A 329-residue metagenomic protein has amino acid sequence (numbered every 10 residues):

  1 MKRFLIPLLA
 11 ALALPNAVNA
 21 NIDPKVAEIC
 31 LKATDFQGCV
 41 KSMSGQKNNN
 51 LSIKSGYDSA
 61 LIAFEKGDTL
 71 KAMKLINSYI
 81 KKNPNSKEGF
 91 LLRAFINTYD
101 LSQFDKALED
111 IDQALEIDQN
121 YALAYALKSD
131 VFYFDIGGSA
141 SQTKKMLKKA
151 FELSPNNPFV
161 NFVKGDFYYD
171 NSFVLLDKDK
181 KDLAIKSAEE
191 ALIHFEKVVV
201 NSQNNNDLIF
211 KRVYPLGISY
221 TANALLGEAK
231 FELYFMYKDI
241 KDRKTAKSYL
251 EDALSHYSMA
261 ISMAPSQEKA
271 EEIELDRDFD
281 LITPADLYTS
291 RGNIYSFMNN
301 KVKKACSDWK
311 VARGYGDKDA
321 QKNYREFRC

Functional and structural regions predicted by a protein language model:
S52-S78, K82: Alpha-helical segment of the N-proximal tetratricopeptide repeat
E65-K74, L101-Q113, I136-K149, F173-H194 (+2 more regions): Structural signature of tandem alpha-helical TPR/SEL1-like repeats, specifically the intra-repeat loop/turn
Y79, Q113-A114, K149-A150, A191 (+3 more regions): Canonical positions in the second alpha-helix
S86, Y121, N157, N205 (+4 more regions): Residue-level recognition of tetratricopeptide repeat
G89, A124, V160, L208 (+5 more regions): TPR alpha-solenoid repeat register
L92, L127, V163, L225 (+3 more regions): Canonical tetratricopeptide repeat
